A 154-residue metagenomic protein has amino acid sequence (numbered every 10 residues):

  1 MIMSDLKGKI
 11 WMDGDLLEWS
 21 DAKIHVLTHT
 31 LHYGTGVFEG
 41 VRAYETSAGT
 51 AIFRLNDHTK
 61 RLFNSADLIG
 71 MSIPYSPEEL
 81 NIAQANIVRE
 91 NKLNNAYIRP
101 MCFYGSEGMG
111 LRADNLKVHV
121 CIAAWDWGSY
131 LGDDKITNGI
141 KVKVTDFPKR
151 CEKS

Functional and structural regions predicted by a protein language model:
M1-Y75, I82-N86, M109-S154: Helix-start/capping segments and mature chain N-termini
L80-N95, M101-G108, W125: Short, acidic/charged, Gly/Pro-enriched secondary-structure junctions
